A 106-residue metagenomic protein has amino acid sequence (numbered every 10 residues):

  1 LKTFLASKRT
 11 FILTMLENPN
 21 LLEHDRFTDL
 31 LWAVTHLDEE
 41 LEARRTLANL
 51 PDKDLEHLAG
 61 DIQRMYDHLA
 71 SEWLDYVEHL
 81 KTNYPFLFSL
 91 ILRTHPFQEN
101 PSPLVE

Functional and structural regions predicted by a protein language model:
L1-N49, D54, L58: Structured extramembrane domains adjacent to transmembrane segments
D52-E106: Long, hydrophobic alpha-helical segments that serve as membrane-spanning/inserting helices
